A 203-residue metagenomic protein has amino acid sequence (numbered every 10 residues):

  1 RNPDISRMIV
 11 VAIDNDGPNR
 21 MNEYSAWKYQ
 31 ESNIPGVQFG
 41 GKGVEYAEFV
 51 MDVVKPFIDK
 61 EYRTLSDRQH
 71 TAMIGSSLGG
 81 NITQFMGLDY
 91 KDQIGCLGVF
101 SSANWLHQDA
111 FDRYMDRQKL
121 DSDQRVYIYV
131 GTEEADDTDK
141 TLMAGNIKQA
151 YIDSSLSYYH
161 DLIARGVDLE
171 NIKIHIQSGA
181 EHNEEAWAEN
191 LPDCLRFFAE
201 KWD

Functional and structural regions predicted by a protein language model:
R1-D203: Non-catalytic cap/lid and distal C-terminal segments of serine-dependent acyl enzymes
